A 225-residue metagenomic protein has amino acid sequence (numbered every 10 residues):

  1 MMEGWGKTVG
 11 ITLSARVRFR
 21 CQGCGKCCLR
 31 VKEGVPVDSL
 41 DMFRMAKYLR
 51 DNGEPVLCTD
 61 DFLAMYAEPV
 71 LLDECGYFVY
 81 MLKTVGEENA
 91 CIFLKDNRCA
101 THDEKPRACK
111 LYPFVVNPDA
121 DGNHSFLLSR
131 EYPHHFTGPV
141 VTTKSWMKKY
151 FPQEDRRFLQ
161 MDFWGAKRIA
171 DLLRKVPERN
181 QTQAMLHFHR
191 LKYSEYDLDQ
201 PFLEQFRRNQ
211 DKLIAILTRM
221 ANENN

Functional and structural regions predicted by a protein language model:
M1-N225: Short loop/turn segments that flank or connect secondary-structure elements
